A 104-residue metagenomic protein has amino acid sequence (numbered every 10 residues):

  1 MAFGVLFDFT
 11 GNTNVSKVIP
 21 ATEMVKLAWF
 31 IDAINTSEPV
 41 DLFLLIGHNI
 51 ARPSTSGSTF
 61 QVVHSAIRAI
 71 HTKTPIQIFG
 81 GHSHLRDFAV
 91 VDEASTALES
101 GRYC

Functional and structural regions predicted by a protein language model:
M1-C104: Acidic, metal/ion-coordinating pockets
